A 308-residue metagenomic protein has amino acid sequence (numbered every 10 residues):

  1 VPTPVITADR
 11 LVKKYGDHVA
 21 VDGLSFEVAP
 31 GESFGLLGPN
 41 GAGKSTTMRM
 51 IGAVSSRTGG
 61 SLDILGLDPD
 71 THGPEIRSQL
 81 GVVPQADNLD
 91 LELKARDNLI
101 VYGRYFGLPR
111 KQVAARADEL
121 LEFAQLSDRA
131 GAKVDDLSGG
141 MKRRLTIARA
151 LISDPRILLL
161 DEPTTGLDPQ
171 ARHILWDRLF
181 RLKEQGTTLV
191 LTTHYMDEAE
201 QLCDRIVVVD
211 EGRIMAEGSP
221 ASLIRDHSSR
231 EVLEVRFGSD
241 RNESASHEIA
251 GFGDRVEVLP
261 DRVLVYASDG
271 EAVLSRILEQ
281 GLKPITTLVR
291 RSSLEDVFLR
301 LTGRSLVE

Functional and structural regions predicted by a protein language model:
G60-D68, E75-I76: Conserved ABC transporter NBD signature motif
I100, R104, K111-R129: Conserved ABC ATPase "signature" region
K133-L137: Conserved ABC ATPase signature
D154: Conserved catalytic motifs of ABC-family nucleotide-binding domains
L158-D161: Catalytic Walker B motif of ABC-type/P-loop ATPase nucleotide-binding domains
W176-S268: ABC transporter nucleotide-binding domain
